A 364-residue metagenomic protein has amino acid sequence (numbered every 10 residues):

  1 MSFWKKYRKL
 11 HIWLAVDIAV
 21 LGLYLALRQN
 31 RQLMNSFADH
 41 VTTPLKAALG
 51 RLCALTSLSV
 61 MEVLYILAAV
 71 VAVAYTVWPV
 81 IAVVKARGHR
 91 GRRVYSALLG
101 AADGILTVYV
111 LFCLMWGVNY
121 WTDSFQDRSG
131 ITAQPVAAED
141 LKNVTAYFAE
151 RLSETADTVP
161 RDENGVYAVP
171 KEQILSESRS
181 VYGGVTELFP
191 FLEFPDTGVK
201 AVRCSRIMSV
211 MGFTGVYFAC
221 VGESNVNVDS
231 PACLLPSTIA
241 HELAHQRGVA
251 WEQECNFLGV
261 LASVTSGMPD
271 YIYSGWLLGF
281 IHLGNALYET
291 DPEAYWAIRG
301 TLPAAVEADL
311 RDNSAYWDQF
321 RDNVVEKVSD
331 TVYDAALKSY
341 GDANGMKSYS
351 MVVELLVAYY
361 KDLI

Functional and structural regions predicted by a protein language model:
M1-W13: N-terminal membrane topogenic signal
I12-R28, T107-F112: Hydrophobic alpha-helical membrane-insertion segments
I18-V83: Membrane-embedded alpha-helical segments of integral membrane proteins
S57, L235-N256, V260-L261: Active-site recognition of the HExxH zinc-binding catalytic motif
V80, G91-G222: Contiguous, non-catalytic segments that form substrate-binding/exosite surfaces or channel walls
E139-N143, F148, A250-Y295: Post-HExxH zinc-binding segment in Zn-dependent metallohydrolases
A219-E223, P231-L235, A250: Extracytoplasmic
E307-I364: Pan-zinc metallopeptidase signature
